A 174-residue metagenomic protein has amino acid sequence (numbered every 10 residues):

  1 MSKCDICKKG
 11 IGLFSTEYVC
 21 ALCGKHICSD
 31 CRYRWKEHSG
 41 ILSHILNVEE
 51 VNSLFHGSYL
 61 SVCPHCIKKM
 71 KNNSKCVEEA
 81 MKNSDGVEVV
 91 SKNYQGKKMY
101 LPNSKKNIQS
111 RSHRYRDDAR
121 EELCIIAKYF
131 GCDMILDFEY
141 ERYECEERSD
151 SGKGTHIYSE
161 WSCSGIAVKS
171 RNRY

Functional and structural regions predicted by a protein language model:
M1-D5, K9-G12, I41-E49: Short Cys/His-rich Zn2+-coordinating modules
M1-S2, S15, C23, F55-S58: Flanking scaffold residues of small Cys/His-coordinated metal-binding clusters
C4-C7, C20-C23, C28, C63-C66: Short cysteine-rich clusters marking metal-coordination/redox-active sites
I11-L13, I27, W35, Y59-V62 (+1 more regions): Cys/His-rich microdomains that often coordinate metals
A21-V51: Cys/His-coordinated zinc-finger cores
V51, H56-L60, P64-K106: Glycine/small-residue-rich phosphate/adenosyl-binding loop
K97-E146: Short, well-ordered alpha-helical segments
S151-Y174: C-terminal edge-of-domain segments
